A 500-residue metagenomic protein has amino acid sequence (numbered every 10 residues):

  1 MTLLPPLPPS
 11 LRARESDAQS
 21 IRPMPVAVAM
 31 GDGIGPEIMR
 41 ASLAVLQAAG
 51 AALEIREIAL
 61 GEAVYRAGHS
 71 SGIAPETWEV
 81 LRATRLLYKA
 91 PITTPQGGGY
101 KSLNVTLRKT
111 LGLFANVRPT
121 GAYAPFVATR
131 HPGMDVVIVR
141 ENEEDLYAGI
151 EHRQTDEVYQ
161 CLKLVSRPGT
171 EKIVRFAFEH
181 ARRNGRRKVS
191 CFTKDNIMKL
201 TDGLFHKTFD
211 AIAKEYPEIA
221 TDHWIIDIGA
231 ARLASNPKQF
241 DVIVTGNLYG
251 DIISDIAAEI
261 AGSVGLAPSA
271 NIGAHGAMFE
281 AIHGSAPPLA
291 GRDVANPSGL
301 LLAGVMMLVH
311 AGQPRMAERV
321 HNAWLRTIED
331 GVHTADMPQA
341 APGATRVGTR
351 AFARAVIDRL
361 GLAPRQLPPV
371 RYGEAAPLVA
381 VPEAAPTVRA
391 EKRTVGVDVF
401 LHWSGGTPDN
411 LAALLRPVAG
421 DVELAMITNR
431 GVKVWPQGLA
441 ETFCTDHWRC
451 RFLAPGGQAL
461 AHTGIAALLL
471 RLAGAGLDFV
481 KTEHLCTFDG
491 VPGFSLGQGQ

Functional and structural regions predicted by a protein language model:
L3, V64, P75, P125 (+4 more regions): Glycine-rich phosphate/nucleotide-binding loop
L3-L7, R12, D17-A59, T407 (+1 more regions): N-terminal phosphate-binding or glycine-rich loops at protein starts, especially the Walker A/P-loop of NTPases
I21-R22, A27-G50, T155-I226: Glycine-rich phosphate/diphosphate-binding loop of Rossmann-like nucleotide-binding domains
D32-G35, R85, V139, A177 (+4 more regions): Buried hydrophobic positions in well-ordered alpha/beta secondary-structure cores of metabolic enzymes
A52-P75, A231-L233: N-terminal beta-loop-helix "entrance" segment that forms/cooperates in small-molecule cofactor or anionic ligand
E54-E57, N184-T193, Y216-W224, G312-H321 (+4 more regions): Flexible, glycine/charged-enriched surface loops at secondary-structure junctions
R66-C161, L248-G250: N-terminal glycine-rich phosphate/adenylate-binding segment common to multiple enzyme folds
G361-Q500: C-terminal non-catalytic interaction/assembly regions of soluble proteins
